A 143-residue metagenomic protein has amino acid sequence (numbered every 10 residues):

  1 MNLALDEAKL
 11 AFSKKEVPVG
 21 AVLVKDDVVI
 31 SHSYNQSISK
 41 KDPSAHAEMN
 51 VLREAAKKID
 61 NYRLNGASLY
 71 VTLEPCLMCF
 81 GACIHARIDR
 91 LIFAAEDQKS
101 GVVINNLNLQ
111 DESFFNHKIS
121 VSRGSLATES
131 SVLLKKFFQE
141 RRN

Functional and structural regions predicted by a protein language model:
M1-F12, Y62, P75-N143: Zinc-dependent deaminase
A4, A8-A11, A21, S31-S33 (+2 more regions): Small-residue (primarily alanine) positions within well-ordered alpha-helices, especially packing/interaction faces
K15-V19, N65: Short, basic and Ser/Thr-rich N-terminal targeting/leader segments
V19-D27: Short beta-strand scaffold segments in enzyme catalytic cores
I30-S37, K118: Short beta->alpha transition motifs characteristic of CBS
K41, A45, M49-A82: Helix-adjacent hinge/juxtasegments
